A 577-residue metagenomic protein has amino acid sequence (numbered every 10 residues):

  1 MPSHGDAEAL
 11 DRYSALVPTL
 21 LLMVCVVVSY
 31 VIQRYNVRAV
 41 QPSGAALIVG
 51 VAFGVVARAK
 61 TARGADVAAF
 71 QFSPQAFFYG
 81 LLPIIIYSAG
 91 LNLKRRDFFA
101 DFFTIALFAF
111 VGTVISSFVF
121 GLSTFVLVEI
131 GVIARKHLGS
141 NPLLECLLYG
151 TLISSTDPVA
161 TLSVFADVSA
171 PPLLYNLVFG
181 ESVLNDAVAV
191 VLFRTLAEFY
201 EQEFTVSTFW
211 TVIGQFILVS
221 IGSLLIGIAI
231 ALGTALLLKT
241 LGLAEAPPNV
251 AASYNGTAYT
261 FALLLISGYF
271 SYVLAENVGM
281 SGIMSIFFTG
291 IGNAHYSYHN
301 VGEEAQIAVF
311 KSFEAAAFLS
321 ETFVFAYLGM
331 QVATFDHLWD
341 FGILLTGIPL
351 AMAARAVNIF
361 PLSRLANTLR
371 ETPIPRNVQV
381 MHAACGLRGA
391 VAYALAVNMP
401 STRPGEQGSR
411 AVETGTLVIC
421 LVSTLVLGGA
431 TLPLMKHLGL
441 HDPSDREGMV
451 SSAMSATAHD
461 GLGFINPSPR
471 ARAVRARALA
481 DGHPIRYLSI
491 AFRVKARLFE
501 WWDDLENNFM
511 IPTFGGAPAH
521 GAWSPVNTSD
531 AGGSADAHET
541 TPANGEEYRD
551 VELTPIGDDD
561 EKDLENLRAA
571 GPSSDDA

Functional and structural regions predicted by a protein language model:
M1-L21, S29, R34-V37, N255 (+2 more regions): Extended cytosolic regulatory regions of multi-pass ion transporters/channels
H4-S14, Y35-V40, G64-F77, L107 (+4 more regions): Interfacial loop-to-helix junctions that mark the boundaries of transmembrane helices in multi-pass membrane
E8-L21, F70-I84, N141-S154, I217-G227 (+2 more regions): Structural signature of hydrophobic alpha-helical transmembrane segments
V17, K94-F125, I213-I226, V332-F360 (+1 more regions): Entry/N-cap segments of selected transmembrane alpha helices and their immediately preceding amphipathic helices
V27-L47, A52, K60, L122 (+8 more regions): Flexible hinge motifs at transmembrane-helix junctions and intramembrane kinks/re-entrant loops in multi-pass membrane
N36, F53-L82, I86-A100, T104 (+6 more regions): Membrane-interface junctions of multi-pass transporters
G54-S73, I86-A100, S117-L148, V159-T161 (+1 more regions): Transmembrane alpha-helix boundary signature
I85-N92, E145, Y149-T195, R355-P361 (+2 more regions): Short helical (or helix-break) motifs at transmembrane helix termini and adjacent helical loops in multi-pass membrane
